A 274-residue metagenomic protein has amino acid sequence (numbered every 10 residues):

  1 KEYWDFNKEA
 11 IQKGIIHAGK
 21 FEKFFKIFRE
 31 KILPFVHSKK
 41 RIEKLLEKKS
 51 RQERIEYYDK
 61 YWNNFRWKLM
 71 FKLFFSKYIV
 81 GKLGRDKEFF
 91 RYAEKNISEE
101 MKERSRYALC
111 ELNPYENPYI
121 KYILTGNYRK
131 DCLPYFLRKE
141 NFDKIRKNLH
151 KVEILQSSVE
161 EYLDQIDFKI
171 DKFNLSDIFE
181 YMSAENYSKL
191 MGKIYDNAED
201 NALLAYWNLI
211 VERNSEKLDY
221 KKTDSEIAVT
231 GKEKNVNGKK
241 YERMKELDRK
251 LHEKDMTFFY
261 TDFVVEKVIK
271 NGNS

Functional and structural regions predicted by a protein language model:
K1-K144, E226-T230, N235, G272: Class I S-adenosyl-L-methionine-dependent methyltransferase module
K151-S157: Conserved SAM-binding strand-loop segment of SAM-dependent methyltransferases
S157-N174: A short acidic, Gly/Pro-enriched loop at the edge of an enzyme's catalytic core that lines a small-molecule cofactor
I170-E185: A short SAM/SAH-binding and catalytic strip from SAM-dependent methyltransferases
Y187-D200: A short glycine-rich, Lys/Arg-flanked "PGG" loop and its adjoining helix->strand segment in the class I
D200-E212: Conserved beta-strand signature within the Rossmann-like core of class I S-adenosyl-L-methionine
K217-E253: Acidic, Ser/Thr-rich peripheral helices and adjacent loops at domain boundaries
M244-S274: Core SAM-dependent methyltransferase catalytic element
